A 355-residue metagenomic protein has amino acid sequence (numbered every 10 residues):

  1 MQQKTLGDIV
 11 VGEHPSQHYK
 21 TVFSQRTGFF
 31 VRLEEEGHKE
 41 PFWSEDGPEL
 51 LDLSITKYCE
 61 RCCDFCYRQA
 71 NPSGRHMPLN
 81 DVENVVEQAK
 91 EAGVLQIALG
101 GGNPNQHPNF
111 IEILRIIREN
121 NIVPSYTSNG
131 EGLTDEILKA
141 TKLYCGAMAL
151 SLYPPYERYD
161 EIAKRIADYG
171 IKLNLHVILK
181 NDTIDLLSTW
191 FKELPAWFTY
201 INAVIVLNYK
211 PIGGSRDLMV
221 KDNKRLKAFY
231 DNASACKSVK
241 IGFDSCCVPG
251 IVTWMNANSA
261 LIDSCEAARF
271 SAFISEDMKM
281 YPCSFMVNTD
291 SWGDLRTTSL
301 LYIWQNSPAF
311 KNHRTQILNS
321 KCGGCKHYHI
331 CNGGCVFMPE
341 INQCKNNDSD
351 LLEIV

Functional and structural regions predicted by a protein language model:
M1-V10, P15-Q17, R26-G28, S284-V355: Flexible mid-to-C-terminal extensions adjoining Fe-S/redox cofactors in radical SAM and related proteins
Q3-L6, Y200-T289, Y328-I330: A C-terminal junction/extension of Radical SAM enzymes
Q3-Y19, F23-K139, L143: Conserved alpha-helical substructure of the radical SAM core
K39-F42, N256-L261, K311-N312: Short, P/G- and charge-enriched loop/turn segments at secondary-structure junctions
E49, G93-L95, A268, D277 (+1 more regions): Exposed loop/turn and edge beta-strand positions of beta-sandwich/beta-sheet ligand-binding modules
D52, T56, E60, I262 (+3 more regions): Residues immediately within or flanking Cys/His clusters that coordinate Zn2+ in small zinc-binding modules
R61, P124, Y281, D290 (+1 more regions): Glycine-centered loop/turn positions within well-structured domains that cap or flank conserved ligand/cofactor-binding
L79-G101, Q106-P211, S215: Radical SAM/AdoMet-radical enzyme domain recognition
